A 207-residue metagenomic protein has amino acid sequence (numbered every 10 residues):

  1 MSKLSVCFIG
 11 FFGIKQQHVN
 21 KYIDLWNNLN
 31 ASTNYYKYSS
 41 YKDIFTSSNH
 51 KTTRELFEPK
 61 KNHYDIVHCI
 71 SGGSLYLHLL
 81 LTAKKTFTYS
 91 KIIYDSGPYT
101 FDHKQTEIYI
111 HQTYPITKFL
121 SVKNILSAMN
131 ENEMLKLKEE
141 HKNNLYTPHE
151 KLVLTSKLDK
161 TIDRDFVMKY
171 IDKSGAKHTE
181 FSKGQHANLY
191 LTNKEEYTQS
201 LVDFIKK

Functional and structural regions predicted by a protein language model:
S2-K42: Short, surface-exposed "cap/lid" segments of acyl-processing enzymes
Q17, K160-F166: Conserved alpha/beta-hydrolase "acid-adjacent" motif
Y36-S39, T179-Q185: Short glycine-rich catalytic loops that host catalytic nucleophiles or stabilize transition states across multiple
S39-K61: Catalytic nucleophile-loop/oxyanion-hole region of alpha/beta-hydrolase and closely related hydrolase-like folds
I44-T46, G184-T198: Catalytic histidine-centered segment of alpha/beta-hydrolase-like enzymes
C69-L80: Glycine-rich nucleophile elbow surrounding the catalytic serine of serine-hydrolase chemistry
F87-K151, L158: The alpha/beta-hydrolase serine catalytic core
L158-I162, A187-N188: Acidic catalytic loop of the alpha/beta-hydrolase fold
